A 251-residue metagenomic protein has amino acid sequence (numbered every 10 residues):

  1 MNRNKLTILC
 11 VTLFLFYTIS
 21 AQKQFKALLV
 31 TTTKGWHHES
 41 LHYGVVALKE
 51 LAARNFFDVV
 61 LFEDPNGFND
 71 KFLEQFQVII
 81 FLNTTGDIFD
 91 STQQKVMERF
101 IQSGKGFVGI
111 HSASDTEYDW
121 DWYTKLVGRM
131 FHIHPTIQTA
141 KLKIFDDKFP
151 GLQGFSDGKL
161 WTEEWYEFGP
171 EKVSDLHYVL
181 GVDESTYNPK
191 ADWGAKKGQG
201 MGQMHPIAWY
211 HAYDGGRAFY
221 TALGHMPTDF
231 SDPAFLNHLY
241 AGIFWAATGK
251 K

Functional and structural regions predicted by a protein language model:
M1-Q24: Bacterial Sec-dependent N-terminal signal peptides
K23-F25, T31, E50-F57, Y187 (+2 more regions): Extracellular ligand-binding/catalytic regions of CAZymes and related secreted enzymes and adhesion modules
Q24-T116: Helical hinge/lid and interdomain linker segments adjacent to catalytic or ligand-binding clefts that mediate domain
Y43, A47, Q75, T92 (+6 more regions): Extracytoplasmic/secreted proteins, especially bacterial periplasmic and envelope-associated proteins
F62, G181, T221: Hydrophobic residues at beta-strand termini and immediately following loops that shape nucleotide-binding pockets
D87-D157: A glycine-rich, often tryptophan-bearing local segment used as a flexible ligand/cofactor-contacting loop or short
Y123-R129, W161, G169-L176, G224 (+2 more regions): Oxidoreductase and adenylate-handling cofactor-binding alpha/beta cores
P135-D214: Catalytic beta-strand/loop cores that center a nucleophilic Ser/Cys/Thr and support acyl-enzyme chemistry
